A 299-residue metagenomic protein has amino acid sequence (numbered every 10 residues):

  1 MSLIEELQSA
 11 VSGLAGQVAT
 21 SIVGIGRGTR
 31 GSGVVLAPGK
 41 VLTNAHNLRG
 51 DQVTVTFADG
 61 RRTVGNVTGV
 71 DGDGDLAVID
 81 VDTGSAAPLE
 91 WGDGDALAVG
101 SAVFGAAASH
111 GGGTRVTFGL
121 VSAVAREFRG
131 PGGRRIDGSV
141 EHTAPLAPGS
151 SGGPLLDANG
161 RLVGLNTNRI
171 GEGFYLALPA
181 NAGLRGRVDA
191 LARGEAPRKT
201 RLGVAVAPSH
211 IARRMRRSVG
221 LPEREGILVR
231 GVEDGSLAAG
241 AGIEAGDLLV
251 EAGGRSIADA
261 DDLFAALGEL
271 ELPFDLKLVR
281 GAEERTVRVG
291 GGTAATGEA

Functional and structural regions predicted by a protein language model:
M1-A15, G105, S109, A158 (+3 more regions): C-terminal cap/linker of serine protease catalytic domains
E5-L14, S21-P38, N44, R61-V64 (+4 more regions): A conserved glycine-rich beta-strand in the N-terminal activation segment of trypsin-fold
G13-L14, N66-T68, D82-G113, P145-A147 (+3 more regions): Active-site substrate-binding loop(s) of clan PA
A19-S21, A77, V81-E90, R115-F174 (+2 more regions): Active-site region of chymotrypsin-like
T20-I25, G33, G39-T43, G65 (+15 more regions): Terminal peptide-recognition signature
G50-V67, G84, A98-F104, G113-R129 (+3 more regions): Beta-strand/loop subdomains of soluble extracytoplasmic proteins
A144-G149, G153-P154, A207-E251, S256-A258: PDZ/PDZ-like domain segments forming the peptide/carboxylate-binding groove, activating on the N-terminal beta-strands
D189-T200, A239-E244, V250-S256, D261-A299: PDZ-domain C-terminal substructure recognizer with occasional recognition of PDZ-binding tails
